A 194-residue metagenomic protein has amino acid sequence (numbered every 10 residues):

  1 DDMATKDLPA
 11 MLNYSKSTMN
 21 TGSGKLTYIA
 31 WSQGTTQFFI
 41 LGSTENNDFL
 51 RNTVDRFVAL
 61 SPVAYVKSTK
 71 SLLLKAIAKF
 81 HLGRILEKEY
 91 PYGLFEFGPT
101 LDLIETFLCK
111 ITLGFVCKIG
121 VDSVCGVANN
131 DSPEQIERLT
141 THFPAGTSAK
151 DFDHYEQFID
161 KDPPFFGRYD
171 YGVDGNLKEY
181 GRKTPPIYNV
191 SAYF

Functional and structural regions predicted by a protein language model:
D1, G24-T27: Glycine-rich phosphate/ribose-binding loops and adjacent secondary-structure elements that form binding surfaces
D1-T18: Alpha/beta-hydrolase active-site loop
M3, S32, Y155: A residue-level signal for conserved active-site and pocket-lining positions in enzyme catalytic cores
K6, Y28-I40: Glycine-rich nucleophile elbow surrounding the catalytic serine of serine-hydrolase chemistry
L12-K16, I29, I159: Short, hydrophobic alpha-helical segments
S17-G24, T36-Y180: Alpha/beta-hydrolase-fold enzymes
P186-I187, S191: Extended, compositionally biased non-globular segments
F194: Short beta-strand/loop motif that positions the catalytic acidic residue of the alpha/beta-hydrolase fold
